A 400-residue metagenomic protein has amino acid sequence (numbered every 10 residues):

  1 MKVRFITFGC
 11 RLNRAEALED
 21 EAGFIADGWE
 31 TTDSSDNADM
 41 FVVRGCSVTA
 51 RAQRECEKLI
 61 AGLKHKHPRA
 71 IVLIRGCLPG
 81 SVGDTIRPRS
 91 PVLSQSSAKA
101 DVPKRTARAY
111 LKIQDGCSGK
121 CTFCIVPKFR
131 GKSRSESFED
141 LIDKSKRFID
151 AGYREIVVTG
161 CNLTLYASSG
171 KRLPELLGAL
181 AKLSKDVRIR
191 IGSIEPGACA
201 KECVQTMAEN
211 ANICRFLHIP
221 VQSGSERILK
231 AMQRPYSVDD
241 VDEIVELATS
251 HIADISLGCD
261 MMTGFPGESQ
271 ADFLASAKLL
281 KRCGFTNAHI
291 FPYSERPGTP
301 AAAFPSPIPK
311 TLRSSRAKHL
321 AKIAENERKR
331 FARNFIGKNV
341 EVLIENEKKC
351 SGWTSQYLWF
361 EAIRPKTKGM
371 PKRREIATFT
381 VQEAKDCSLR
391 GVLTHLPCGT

Functional and structural regions predicted by a protein language model:
M1-L93: Cofactor-cradling patches in redox/metallo enzymes
A50-L59, R134, R227-Q233: Glycine/threonine-rich flexible loop motifs
L73, S81, D150-Q270, K281: Conserved SAM/AdoMet-binding glycine-rich loop
R87-L111, E155: N-terminal [4Fe-4S]-dependent radical SAM core
T106-E139: Canonical Radical SAM [4Fe-4S] cluster-binding loop centered on the CxxxCxxC motif and its immediate flanking residues
R130-V157: Conserved alpha-helical substructure of the radical SAM core
N212-R215, R227-L343: A structural motif corresponding to the C-terminal lobe/cap of the Radical SAM core domain
A303-T400: Terminal RNA-binding accessory module
